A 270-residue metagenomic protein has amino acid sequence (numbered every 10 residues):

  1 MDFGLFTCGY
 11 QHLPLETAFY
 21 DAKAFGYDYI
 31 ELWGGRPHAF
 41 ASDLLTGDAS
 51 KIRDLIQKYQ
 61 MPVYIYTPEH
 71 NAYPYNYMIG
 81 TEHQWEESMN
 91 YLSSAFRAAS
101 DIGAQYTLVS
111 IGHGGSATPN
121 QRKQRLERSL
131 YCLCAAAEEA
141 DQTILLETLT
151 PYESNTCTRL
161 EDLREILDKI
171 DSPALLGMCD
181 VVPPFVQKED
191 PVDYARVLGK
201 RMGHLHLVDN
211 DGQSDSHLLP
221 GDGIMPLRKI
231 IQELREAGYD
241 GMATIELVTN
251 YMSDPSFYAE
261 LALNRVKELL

Functional and structural regions predicted by a protein language model:
M1-F6, I65-M78, L108-G114: N-terminal small/glycine-rich loop or linker at the start of catalytic domains across soluble metabolic enzymes
M1-G4, G9-G26, R53, Q57 (+3 more regions): Histidine-acidic metal/acid-base catalytic patches
G9-Q11, G34-R36, E69-A72, I111-G115 (+4 more regions): Active-site-proximal loop/turn and secondary-structure-junction residues that shape catalytic pockets, frequently
D28-Y29, P62, Q105, T143 (+1 more regions): Residue-level detector of anion-binding/catalytic polar loops
E31, I65, L108, L145 (+2 more regions): Conserved beta-strand positions in the central sheet of alpha/beta enzyme cores
W33-R53, I111-H113, A117: Glycine-rich, proline-tolerant flexible connector loops at the mouths of alpha/beta enzymes
I56-Y64: Glycine-rich, aromatic-flanked loop segments that form ligand/cofactor-binding clefts across common enzyme folds
K58, Y75-L176, V186: Active-site acidic/histidine proton-transfer and metal-coordination neighborhood in alpha/beta enzyme cores
